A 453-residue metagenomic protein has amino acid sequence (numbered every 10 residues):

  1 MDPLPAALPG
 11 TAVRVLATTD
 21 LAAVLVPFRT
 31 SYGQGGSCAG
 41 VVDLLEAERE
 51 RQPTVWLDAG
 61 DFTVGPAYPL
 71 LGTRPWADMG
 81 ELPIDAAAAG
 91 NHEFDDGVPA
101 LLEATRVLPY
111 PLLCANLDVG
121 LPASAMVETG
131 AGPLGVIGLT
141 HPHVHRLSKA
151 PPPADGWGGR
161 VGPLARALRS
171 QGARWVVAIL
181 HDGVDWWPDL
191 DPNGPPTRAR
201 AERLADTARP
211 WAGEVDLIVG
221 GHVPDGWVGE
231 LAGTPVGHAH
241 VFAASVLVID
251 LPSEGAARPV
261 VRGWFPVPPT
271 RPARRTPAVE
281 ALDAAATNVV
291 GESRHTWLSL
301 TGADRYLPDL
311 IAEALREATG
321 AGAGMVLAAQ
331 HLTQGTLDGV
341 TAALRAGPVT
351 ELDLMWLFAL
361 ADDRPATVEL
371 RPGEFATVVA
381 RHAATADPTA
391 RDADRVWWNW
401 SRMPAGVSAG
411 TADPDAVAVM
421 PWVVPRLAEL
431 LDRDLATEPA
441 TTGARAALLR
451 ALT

Functional and structural regions predicted by a protein language model:
M1-R271, Y306-A314, E369: Acidic, metal/ion-coordinating pockets
L4, L8, R14, A23-P27 (+5 more regions): Catalytic centers of hydrolytic enzymes
